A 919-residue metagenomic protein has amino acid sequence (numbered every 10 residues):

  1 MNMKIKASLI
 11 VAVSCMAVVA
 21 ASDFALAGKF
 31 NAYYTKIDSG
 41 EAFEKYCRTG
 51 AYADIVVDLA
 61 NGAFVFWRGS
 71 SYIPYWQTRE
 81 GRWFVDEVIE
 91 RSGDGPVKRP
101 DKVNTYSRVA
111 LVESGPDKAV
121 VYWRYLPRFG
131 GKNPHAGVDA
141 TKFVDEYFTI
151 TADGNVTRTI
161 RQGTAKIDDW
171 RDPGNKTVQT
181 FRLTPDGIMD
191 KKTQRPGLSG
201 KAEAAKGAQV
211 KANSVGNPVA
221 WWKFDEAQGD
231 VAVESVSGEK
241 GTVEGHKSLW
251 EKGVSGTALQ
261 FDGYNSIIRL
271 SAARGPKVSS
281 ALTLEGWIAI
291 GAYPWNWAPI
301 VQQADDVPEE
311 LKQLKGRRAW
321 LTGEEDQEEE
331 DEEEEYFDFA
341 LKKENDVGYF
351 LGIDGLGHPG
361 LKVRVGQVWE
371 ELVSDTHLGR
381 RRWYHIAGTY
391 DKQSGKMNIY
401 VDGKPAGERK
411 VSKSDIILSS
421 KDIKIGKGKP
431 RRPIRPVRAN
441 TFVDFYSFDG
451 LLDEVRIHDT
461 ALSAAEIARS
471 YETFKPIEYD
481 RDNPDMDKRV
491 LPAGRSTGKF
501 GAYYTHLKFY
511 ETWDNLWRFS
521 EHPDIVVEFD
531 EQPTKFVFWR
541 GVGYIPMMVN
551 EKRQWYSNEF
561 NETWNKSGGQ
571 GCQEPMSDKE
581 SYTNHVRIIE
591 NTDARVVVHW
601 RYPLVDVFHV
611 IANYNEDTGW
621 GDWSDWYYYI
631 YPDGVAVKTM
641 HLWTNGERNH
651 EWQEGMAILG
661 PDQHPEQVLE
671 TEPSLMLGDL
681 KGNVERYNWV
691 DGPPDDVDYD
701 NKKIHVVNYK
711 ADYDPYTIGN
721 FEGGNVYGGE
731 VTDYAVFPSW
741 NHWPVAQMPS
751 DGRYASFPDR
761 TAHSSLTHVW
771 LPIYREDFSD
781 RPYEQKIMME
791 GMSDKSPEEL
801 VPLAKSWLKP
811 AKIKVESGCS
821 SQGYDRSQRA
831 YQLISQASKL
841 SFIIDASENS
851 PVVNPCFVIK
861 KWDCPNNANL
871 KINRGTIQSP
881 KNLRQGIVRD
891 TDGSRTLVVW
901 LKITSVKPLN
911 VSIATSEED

Functional and structural regions predicted by a protein language model:
F24-S107, R128, G494-N584, E590-D593 (+2 more regions): Acidic-aromatic substrate-binding/catalytic surfaces of carbohydrate-active enzymes
P96-A152, V156-Q162, G568-P632, A636-T639: Extended, loop-rich substrate-binding clefts of extracytoplasmic carbohydrate-active enzymes
G163, R382-K396: Localized edge beta-strand/strand-to-loop motifs within extracellular or lumenal beta-rich domains
Q179-R182, Q653-I658, I704-D712, I718-G723 (+1 more regions): Surface-exposed beta-strand/loop patches in extracellular or lumenal glycoproteins
A204-N265, T283, Y293-A298, Q303-D306 (+6 more regions): Extracytoplasmic low-complexity segments
W221-W222, L284-A292, I386-G388, I425 (+1 more regions): Short hydrophobic/aromatic patches on beta-strands that form ligand-binding or substrate-lining surfaces
L361-H385, F442: Short, aromatic/His-centered strand-loop micro-motif at the edge of beta-sheets
R409-L451: Flexible glycan-contacting loops in extracellular carbohydrate-active proteins
